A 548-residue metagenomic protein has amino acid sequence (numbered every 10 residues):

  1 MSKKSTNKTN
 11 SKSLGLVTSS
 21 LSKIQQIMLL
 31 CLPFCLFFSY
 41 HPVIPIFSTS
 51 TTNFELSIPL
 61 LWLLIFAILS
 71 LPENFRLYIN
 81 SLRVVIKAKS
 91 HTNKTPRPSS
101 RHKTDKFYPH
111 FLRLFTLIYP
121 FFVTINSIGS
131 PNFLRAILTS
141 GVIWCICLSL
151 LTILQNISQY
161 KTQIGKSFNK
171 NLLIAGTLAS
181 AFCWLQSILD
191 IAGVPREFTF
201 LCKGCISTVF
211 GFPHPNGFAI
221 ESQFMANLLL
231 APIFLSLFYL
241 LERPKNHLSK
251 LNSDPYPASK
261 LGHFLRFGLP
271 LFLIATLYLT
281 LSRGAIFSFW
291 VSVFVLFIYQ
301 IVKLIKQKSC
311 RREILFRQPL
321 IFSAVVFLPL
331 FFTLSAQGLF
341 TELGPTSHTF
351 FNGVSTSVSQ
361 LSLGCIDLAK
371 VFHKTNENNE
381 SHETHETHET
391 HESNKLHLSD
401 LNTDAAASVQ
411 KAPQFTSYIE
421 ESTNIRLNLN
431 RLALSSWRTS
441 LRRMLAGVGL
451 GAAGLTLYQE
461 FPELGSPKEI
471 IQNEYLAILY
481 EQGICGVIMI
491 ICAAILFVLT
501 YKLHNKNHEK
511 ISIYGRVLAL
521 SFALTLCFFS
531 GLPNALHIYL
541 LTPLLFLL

Functional and structural regions predicted by a protein language model:
S2-S22, L261, T500-I513, S530 (+1 more regions): A juxtamembrane structural motif centered on a specific transmembrane helix
K3-K4, K8-S81, F122-G129: N-terminal signal-anchor transmembrane segment
Q26, A67, P120-T124, C145-L150 (+7 more regions): Alpha-helical transmembrane segments of multi-pass inner-membrane proteins
P59-L69, V293-F297, A493-A494, Y514-L548: Transmembrane alpha-helices of multi-pass inner-membrane enzymes
P72, A181, S187-D190, L279 (+4 more regions): A membrane-periplasm/extracellular boundary helix in multi-pass inner-membrane enzymes that assemble envelope glycans
F111-F121, F133-Q155, N171: Aromatic-anchored transmembrane helix interface
S417-Q482: Long extracytoplasmic/lumenal interhelical loops at the membrane interface of multi-pass membrane proteins
E481-S521: Hydrophobic transmembrane alpha-helices and their immediate junctions
